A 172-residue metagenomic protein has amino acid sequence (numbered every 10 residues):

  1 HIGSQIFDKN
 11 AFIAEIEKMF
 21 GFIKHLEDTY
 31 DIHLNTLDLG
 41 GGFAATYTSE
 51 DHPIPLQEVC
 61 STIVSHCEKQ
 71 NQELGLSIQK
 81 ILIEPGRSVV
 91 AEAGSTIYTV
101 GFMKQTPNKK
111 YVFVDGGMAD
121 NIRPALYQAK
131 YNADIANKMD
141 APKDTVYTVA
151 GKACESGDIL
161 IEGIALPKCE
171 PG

Functional and structural regions predicted by a protein language model:
H1-F102: Active-site loop/helix belt of alpha/beta enzymes
T62, E68, L76-P171: Charged (often Lys/Glu-rich) extended helix/loop segments that serve as interaction or gating elements
